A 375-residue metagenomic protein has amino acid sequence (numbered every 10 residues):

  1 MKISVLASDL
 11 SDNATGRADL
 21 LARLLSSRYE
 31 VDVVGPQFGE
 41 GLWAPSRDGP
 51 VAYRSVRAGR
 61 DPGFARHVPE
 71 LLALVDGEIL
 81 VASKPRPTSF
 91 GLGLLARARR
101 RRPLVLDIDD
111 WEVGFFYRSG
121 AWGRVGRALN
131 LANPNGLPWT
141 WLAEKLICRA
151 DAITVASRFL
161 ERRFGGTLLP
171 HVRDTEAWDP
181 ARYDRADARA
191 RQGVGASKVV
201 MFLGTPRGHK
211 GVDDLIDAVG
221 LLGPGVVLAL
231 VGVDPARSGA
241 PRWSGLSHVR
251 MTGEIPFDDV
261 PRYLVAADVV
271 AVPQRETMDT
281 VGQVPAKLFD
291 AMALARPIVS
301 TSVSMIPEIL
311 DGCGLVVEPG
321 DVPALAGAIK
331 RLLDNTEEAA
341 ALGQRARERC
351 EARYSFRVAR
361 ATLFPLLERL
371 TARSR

Functional and structural regions predicted by a protein language model:
S4-L6, G193-K210, I216-G220, A229: Conserved donor-binding/catalytic core segment of Leloir-type glycosyltransferases
P36-G39, R173, L203, V227-A240: Glycosyltransferase donor-sugar binding loop
F159, V172: Carbohydrate-associated surface elements
R173-R191, G239-P241, R373: Acidic anion/phosphate-binding donor-loop and adjacent secondary structure in glycosyltransferase catalytic cores
A190, R331, E338-R353: A short, well-ordered alpha-helix in the C-terminal region of glycosyltransferases
K210, P256-Y263, D268-M292, S300-E308: Nucleotide-sugar-dependent
S238-L264: Nucleotide-activated donor-binding/catalytic signature segment of Leloir-type glycosyltransferases, i.e., the conserved
G312-V322, R331-E337: Conserved acidic donor-binding segment of nucleotide-sugar-dependent glycosyltransferases
